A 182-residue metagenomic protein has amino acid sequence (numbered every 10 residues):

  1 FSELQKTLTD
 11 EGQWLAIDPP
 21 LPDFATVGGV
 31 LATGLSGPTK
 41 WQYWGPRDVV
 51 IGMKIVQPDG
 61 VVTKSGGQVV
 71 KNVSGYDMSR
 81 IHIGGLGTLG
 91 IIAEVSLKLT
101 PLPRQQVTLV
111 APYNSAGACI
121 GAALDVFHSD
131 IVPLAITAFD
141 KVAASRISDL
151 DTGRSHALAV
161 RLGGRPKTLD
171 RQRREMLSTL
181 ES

Functional and structural regions predicted by a protein language model:
F1-S182: Noncatalytic alpha-helical scaffold of FAD-dependent oxidoreductases
